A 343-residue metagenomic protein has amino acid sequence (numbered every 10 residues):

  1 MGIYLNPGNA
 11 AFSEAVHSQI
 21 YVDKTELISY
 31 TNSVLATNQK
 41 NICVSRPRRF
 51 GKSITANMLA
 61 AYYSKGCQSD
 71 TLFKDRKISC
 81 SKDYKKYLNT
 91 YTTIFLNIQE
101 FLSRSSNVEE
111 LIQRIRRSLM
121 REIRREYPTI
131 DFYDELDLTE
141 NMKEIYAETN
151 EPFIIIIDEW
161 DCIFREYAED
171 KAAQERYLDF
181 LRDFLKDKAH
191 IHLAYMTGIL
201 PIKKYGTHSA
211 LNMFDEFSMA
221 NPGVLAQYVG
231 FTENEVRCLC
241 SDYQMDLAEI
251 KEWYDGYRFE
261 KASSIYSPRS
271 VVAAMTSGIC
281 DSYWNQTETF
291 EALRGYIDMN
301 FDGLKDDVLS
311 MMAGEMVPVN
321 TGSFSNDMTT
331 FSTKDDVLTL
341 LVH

Functional and structural regions predicted by a protein language model:
M1-H343: Phosphate-binding site recognition
